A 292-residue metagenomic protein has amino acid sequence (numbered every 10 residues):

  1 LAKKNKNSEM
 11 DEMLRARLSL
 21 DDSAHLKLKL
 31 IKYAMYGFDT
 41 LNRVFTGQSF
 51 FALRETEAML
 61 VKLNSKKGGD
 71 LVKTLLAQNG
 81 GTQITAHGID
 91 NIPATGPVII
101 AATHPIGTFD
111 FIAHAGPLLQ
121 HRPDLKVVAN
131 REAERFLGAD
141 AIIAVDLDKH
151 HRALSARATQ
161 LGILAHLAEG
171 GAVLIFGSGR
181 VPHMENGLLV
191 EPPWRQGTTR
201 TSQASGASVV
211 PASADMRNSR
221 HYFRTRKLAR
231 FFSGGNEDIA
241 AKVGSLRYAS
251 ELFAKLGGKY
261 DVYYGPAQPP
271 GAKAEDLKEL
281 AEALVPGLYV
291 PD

Functional and structural regions predicted by a protein language model:
A2-V98, F111-A113, R122, D140 (+1 more regions): Membrane-anchoring hydrophobic helices of lipid-metabolizing enzymes
F50-A52, I99-A153: Catalytic core of membrane glycerolipid acyltransferases/transacylases, capturing the structured, soluble-facing
L75-G81, K149-L154, G187-L188: Short, flexible loop segments at the rims of nucleotide/cofactor-binding pockets, characterized by
G96-A102, G171-G177, A207: Generic beta-sheet signal
P117, A165, R200-T201: Hydrophobic/aromatic ligand-binding patch that stacks against planar heteroaromatic rings of cofactors or nucleotides
T159-A168: Short amphipathic alpha-helices and their capping/turn segments at secondary-structure boundaries
A172, G179, M184-K273: A cross-family acyltransferase "interaction/gating" segment
G187, P270-D292: C-terminal/domain-terminus segments
